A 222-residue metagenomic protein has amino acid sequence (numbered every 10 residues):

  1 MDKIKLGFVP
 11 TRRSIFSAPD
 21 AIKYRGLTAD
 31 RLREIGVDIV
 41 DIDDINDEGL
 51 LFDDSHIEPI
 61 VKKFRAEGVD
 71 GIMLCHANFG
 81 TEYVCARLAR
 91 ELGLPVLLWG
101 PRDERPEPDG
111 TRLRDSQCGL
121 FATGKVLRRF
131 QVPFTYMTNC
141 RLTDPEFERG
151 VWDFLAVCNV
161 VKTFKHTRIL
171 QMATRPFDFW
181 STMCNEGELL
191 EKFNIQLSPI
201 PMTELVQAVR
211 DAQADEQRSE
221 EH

Functional and structural regions predicted by a protein language model:
D2-D20, H166-R175: Short beta-strand segments enriched in small/hydrophobic residues
T11-G26, G110-Q117, F177-T182: Glycine- and acidic-residue-enriched helix-capping/strand-helix junction motifs
K23-G26, L88-E91, C184-K192: Short, solvent-exposed amphipathic alpha-helical segments in soluble enzyme and RNA/protein-processing domains
A29-G49, P133-N139, I195-I200: Short beta-strand elements in bilobed, periplasmic/extracellular small-molecule ligand-binding domains
V37-F64, Q207-E216: N-terminal beta-loop-helix "entrance" segment that forms/cooperates in small-molecule cofactor or anionic ligand
E48-K165, F177: Cofactor- and metal-binding active-site motifs of prokaryotic enzymes that mediate redox/radical or nucleophilic
E191-E216: Terminal amphipathic helices with adjacent charged low-complexity linkers/tails
E221-H222: Conserved small/polar residues in nucleotide/adenosyl-binding loops
